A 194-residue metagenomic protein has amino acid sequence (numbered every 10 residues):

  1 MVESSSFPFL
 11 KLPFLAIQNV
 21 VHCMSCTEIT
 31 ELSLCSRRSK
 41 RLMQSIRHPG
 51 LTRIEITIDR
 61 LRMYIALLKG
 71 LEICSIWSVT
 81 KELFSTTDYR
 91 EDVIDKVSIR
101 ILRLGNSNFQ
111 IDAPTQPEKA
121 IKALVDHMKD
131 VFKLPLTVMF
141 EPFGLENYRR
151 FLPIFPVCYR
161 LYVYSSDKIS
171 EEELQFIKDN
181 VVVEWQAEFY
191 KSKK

Functional and structural regions predicted by a protein language model:
M1-K194: Non-core capping and flanking segments associated with repeat-based/extracellular domains
